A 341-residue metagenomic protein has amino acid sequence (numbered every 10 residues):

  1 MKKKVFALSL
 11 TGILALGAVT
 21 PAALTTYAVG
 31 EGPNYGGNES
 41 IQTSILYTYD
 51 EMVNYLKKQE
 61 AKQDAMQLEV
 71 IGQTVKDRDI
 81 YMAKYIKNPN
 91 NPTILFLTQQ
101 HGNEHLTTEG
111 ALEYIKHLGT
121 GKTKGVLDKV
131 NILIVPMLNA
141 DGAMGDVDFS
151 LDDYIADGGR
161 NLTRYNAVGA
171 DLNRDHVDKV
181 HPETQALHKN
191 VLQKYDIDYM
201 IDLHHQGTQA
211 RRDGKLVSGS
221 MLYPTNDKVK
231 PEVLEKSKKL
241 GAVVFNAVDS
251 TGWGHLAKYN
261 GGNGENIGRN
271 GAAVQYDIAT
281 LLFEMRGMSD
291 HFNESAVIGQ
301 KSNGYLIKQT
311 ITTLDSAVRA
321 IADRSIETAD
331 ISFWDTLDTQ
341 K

Functional and structural regions predicted by a protein language model:
M1-L8: Bacterial Sec-dependent N-terminal signal peptides
K3, P21-Y47, L192-H204, Q209-K341: C-terminal accessory segments enriched in acidic
L10-V19: Hydrophobic core
A18-R78: Short glycine- and acidic-rich boundary segments immediately preceding or forming the N-terminal edge of structured
E51-N54, L106-E113, A167, D171 (+5 more regions): Extracytoplasmic/secreted proteins, especially bacterial periplasmic and envelope-associated proteins
I71-Q73, Y85, L97-Q100, V135-N139 (+4 more regions): Active-site-proximal beta-strand/loop segments in catalytic clefts of secreted hydrolases
K87-T93: Proline/glycine-enriched tight loop/beta-turn segments at coil->beta junctions that connect or precede beta-strands
N91, H105-E109, E113-V233: Active-site/substrate-binding loop(s) of hydrolase catalytic cores
